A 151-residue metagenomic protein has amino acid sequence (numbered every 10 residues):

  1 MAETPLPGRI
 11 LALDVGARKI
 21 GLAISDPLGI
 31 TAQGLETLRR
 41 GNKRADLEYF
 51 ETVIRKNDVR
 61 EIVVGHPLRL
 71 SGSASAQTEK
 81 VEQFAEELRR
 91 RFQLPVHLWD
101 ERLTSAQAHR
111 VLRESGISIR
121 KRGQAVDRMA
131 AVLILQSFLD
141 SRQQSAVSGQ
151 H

Functional and structural regions predicted by a protein language model:
A2-L13, A17-S145, H151: Phosphate- and other anionic-substrate recognition elements at nucleic-acid/protein interfaces
